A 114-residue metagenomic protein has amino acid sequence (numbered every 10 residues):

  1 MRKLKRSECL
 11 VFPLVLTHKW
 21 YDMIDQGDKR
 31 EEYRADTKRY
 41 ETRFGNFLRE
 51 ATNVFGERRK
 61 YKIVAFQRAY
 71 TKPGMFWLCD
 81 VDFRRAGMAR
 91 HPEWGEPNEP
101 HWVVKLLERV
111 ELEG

Functional and structural regions predicted by a protein language model:
R2-G114: Structured alpha/beta reader/binder surfaces that contact nucleic acids or chromatin modification marks
